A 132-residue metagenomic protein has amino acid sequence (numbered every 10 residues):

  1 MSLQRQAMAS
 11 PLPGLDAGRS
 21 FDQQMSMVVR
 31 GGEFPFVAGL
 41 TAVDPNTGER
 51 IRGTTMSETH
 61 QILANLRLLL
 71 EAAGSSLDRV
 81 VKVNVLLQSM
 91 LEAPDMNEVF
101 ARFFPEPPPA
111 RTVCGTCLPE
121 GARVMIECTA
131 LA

Functional and structural regions predicted by a protein language model:
M1-A64, L68-V81, L87-A132: N-terminal presequence-like segments and the immediate start of the first folded domain
